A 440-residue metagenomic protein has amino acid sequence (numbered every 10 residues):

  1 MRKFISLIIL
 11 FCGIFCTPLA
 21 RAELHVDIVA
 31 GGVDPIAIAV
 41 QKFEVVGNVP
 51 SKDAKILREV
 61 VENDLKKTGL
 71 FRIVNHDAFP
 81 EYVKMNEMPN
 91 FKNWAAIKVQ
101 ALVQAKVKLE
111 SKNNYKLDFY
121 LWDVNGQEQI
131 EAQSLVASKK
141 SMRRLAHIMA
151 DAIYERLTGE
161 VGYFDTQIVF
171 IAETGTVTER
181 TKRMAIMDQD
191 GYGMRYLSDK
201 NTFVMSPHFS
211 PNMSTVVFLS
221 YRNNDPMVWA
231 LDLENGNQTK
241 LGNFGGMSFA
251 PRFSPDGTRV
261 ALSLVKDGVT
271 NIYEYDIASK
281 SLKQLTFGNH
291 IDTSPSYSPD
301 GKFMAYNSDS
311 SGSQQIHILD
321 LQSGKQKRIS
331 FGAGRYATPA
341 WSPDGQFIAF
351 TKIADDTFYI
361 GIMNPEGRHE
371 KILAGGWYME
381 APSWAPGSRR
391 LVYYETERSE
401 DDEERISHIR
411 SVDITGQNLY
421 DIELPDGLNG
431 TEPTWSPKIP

Functional and structural regions predicted by a protein language model:
L24, M85-A152: Amphipathic beta-strand/beta-sheet edge segments enriched in Tyr/Trp
D27-K92, V103-K108: Short beta-strand->alpha-helix linker/helix-N-cap micro-motif that forms a surface specificity/interaction loop
N125, D188-Y192, D232-G236, D276-K280 (+3 more regions): Short loop/turn segments that connect beta-strands within beta-propeller blades
V161, E173-R183, K200-T202, L219-V228 (+9 more regions): A flexible loop/linker signature enriched in serine peptidases of the S9 family
G162-F164, P211-N212, P255-D256, P299-D300 (+3 more regions): Residue-level detector of Asp-centered blade-edge/turn motifs that repeat once per structural unit in beta-propeller
I168, V216-V217, G257-A261, G301-M304 (+2 more regions): Hydrophobic beta-strand positions that form the internal "hydrophobic ladder" of WD40/Gbeta-like beta-propeller blades
I406-P440: Blade-level signature of beta-propeller repeat domains, shared across WD40, Kelch, NHL, RCC1 and BNR/Asp-box propellers
